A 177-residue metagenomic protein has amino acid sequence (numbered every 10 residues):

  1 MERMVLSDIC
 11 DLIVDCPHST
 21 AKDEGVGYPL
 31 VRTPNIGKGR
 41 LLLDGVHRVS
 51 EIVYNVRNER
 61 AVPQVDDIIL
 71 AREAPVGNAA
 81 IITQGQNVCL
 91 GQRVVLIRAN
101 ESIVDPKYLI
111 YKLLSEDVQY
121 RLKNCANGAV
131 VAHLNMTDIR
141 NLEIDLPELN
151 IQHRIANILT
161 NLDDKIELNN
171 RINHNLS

Functional and structural regions predicted by a protein language model:
M1-D15, N141-S177: Non-catalytic DNA-recognition/assembly elements of restriction-modification systems
M1-L42, V53-N58: Low-complexity, Lys/Gly-biased intrinsically disordered segments
E2, P29, V88, Y111 (+1 more regions): Residues that recognize and position ribonucleotide moieties
R32-T33, V49-L114: A short beta-sheet element
V46-V49, T160: Short glycine-enriched, charge-decorated loop/helix-capping segments at active-site entrances that position
G85, K112, C125, I158-L159 (+1 more regions): "Short basic amphipathic alpha-helical interaction patches in structured regions
V88-V95, K107, N127-A156: A short glycine-rich beta-alpha junction/loop motif
L114-D117, K123, E143-D145: Well-ordered mid-protein domain cores that form the structural environment of catalytic cofactors
